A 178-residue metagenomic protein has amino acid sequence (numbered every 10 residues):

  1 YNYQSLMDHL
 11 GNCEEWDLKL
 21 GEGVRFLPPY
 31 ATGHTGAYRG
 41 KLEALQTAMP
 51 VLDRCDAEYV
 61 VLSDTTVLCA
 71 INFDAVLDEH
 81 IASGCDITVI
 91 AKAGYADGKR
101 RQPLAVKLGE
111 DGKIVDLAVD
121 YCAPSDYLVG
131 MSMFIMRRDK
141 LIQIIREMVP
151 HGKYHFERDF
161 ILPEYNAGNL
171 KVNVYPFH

Functional and structural regions predicted by a protein language model:
Y1-T65, A75: Conserved N-terminal catalytic core of the sugar/cofactor nucleotidyltransferase
N12-E15, E79, L104-D111: Short, hinge-like loop/turn segments at secondary-structure boundaries
E15-F26, K107-G109, L162-A167: Short, conserved catalytic or adaptor-binding loops enriched in Gly and charged residues
E43-T47, D56-A57, K92, G98-Y121: Rossmann-like NAD(P)H-binding beta-loop-alpha module
D53-R54, I81, N166: Residue-level signal for alpha-helix termini/capping positions
A57, G84-D86, L170: Short, high-confidence coil segments that cap the C-terminus of an alpha-helix and link into the following beta-strand
V61, L68, D111-H178: Catalytic-core segments of class I nucleotidyltransferases/pyrophosphorylases that form NMP-activated intermediates
A70-R101: Conserved donor-nucleotide/metal-binding helix-loop-beta segment in metal-dependent transferases, i.e., the alpha-helix
